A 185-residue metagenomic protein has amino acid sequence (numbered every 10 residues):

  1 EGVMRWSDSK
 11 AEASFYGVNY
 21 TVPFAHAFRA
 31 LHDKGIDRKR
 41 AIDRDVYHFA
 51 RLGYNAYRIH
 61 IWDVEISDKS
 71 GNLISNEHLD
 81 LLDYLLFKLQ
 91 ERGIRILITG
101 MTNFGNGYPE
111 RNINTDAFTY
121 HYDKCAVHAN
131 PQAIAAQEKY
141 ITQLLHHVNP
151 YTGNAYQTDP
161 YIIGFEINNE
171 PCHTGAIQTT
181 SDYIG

Functional and structural regions predicted by a protein language model:
G2-G185: Active-site mouth of glycoside hydrolases
